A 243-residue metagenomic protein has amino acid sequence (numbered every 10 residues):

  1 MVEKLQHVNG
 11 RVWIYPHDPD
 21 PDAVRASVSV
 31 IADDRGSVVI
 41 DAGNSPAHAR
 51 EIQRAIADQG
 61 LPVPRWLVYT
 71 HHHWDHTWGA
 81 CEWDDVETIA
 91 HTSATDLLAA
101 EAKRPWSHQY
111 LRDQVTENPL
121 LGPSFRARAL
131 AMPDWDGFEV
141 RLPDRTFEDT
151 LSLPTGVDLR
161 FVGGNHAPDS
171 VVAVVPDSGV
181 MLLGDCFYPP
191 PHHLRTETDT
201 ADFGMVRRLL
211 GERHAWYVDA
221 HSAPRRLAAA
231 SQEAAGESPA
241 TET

Functional and structural regions predicted by a protein language model:
L5-A55, V171-D185: Conserved beta-strand hairpin/beta-sheet module of binuclear metal-dependent hydrolase folds, prominently
Q6-H7, A80-D85, L153-P154: Short loop/helix-cap segments at secondary-structure boundaries that form the rim of catalytic
P19-P21, S152, V162-N165: Short polar/acidic secondary-structure junctions
S37-V38, N44-P46, D158-S231: Metallo-beta-lactamase
A47-A94, L210-W216: Active-site metal-binding motif and surrounding structural segment of the metallo-beta-lactamase
A99-F161, G204: Metallo-beta-lactamase
A229-T243: Short, electropositive alpha-helical surface patch
